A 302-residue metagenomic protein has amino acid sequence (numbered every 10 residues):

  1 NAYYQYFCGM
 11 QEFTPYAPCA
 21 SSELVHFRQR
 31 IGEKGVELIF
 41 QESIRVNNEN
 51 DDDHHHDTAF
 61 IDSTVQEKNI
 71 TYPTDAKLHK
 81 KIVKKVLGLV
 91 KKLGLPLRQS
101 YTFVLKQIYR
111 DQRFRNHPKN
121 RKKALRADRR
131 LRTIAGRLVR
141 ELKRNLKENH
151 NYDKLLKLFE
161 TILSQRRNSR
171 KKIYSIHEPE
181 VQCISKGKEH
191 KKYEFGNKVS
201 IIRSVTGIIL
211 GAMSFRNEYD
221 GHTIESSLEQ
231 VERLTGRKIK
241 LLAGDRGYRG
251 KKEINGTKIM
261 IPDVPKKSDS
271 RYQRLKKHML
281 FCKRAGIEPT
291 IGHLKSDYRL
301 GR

Functional and structural regions predicted by a protein language model:
N1, A20-L24, D57-E67, I201 (+3 more regions): Short, conserved catalytic/metal-binding motifs centered on acidic residues
Y4, V231-K238: Secondary-structure transition/capping motifs at alpha-helix termini and the adjoining loop/turn into the next element
Q5-Y6, I208-A212, L300-R302: Short small-residue beta-strand/loop micro-motif enriched in glycine and branched aliphatics
M10-E180: Active-site- or DNA-interface-adjacent structural scaffold in DNA-acting proteins
I176-K191: Flexible, glycine/threonine-enriched loop-and-boundary segments that flank and lead into catalytic domains of large
C183-S185, I208-L210, E218-D220, Y248-K252 (+1 more regions): Flexible loop/turn segments at secondary-structure boundaries
K188-L234: Electropositive, glycine- and tryptophan-enriched low-complexity nucleic-acid-binding patches
G236, K240-R302: Helix-centered, glycine/charged polyanion-binding patches within enzymatic domains that contact phosphate-containing
